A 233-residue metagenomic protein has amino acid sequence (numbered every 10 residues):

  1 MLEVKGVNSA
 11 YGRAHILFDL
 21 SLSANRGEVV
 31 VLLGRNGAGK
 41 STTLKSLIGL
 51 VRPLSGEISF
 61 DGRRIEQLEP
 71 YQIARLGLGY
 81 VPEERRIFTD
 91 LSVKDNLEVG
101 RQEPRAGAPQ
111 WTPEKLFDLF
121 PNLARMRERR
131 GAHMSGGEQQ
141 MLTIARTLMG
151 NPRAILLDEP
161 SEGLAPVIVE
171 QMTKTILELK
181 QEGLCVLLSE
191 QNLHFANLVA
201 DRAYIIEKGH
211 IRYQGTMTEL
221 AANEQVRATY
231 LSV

Functional and structural regions predicted by a protein language model:
G12, P53, L68, V93-W111 (+2 more regions): ABC-type ATPase nucleotide-binding domains, specifically the catalytic core motifs of the NBD
L33-R35: The feature captures the beta-strand-to-loop junction immediately N-terminal to the Walker
I48: Helix-to-loop junction immediately C-terminal to a conserved catalytic motif
G56-I65, L76, P109-P113: Conserved ABC transporter NBD signature motif
R130-M134, E138: Conserved ABC ATPase signature
T147-L148: ABC ATPase C-loop
